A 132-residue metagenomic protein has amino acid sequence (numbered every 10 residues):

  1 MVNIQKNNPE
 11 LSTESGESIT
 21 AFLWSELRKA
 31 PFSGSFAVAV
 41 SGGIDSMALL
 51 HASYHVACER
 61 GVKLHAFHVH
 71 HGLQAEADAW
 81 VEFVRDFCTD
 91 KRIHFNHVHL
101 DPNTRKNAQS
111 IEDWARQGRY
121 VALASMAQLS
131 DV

Functional and structural regions predicted by a protein language model:
V2-V132: Core alpha/beta nucleotide-donor-binding catalytic domains of modification enzymes
